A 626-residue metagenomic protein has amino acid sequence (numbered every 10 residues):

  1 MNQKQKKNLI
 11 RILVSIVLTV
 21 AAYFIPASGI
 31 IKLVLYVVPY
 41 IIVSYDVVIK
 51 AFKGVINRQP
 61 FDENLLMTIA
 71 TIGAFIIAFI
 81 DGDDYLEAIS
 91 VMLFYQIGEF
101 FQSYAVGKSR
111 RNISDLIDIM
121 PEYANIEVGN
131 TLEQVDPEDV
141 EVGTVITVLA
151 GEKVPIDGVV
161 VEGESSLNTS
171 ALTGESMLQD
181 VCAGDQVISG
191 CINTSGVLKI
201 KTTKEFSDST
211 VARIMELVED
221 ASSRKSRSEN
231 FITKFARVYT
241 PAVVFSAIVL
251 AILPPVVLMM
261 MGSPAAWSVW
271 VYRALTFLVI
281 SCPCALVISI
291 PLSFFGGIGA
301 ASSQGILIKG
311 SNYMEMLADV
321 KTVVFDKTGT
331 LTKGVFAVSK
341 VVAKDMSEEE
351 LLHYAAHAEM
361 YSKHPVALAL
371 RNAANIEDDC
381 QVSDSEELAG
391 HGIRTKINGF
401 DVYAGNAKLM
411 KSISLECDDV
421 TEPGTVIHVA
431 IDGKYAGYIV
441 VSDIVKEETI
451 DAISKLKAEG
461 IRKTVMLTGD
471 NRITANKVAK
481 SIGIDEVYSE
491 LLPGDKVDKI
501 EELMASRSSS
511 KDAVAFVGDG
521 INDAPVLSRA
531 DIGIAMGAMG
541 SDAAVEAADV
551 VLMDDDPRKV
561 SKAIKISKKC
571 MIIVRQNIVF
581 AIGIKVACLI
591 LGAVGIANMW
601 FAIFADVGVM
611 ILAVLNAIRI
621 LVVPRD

Functional and structural regions predicted by a protein language model:
M1-V14, Y239: N-terminal membrane topogenic signal
L13-I16, N230-M261, A274-F294, R575-F604: Bilayer-spanning, highly hydrophobic alpha-helical transmembrane segments
T19-Y23, G29, Y36-Y123, E141-I146 (+6 more regions): Actuator/coupling domain of P-type ATPases
A51, D84, A105, A124 (+30 more regions): Residue-level signature of catalytic and energy-coupling elements of molecular machines, predominantly ATP/GTP-dependent
N57, E63-T71, L172, Y272 (+4 more regions): Conserved catalytic phosphorylation-site environment of P-type ATPases
V338, V342-K463, R472, I484-I500: P-type ATPase nucleotide-binding
I376, R507, K511, A548 (+1 more regions): Membrane-embedded transport module
I397-G399, T425, I431-Q576: Conserved ATP-binding TGD loop and adjacent catalytic N/P-domain core of P-type ATPases
